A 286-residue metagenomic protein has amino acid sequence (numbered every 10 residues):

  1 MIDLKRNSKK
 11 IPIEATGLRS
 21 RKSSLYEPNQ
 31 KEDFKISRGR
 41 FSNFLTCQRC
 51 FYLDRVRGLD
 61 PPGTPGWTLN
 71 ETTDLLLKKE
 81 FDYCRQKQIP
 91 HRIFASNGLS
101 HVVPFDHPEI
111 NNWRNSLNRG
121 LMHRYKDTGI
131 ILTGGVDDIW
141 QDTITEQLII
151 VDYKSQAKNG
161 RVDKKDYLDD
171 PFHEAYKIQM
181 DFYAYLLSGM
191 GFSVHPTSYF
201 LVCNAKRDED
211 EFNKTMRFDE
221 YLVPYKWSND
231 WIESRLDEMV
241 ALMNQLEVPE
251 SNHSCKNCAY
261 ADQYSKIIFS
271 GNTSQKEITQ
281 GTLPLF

Functional and structural regions predicted by a protein language model:
M1-Q147, L283: Metal-dependent nuclease catalytic cores that hydrolyze phosphodiester bonds in DNA/RNA, characterized by
I2-G17, E27-N29, K35-I36, L186-F286: Metal-dependent nuclease catalytic regions and adjoining charged, substrate-binding loops involved in nucleic-acid end
Y52-L53, D60-P62, K158-R161, K206-D210 (+1 more regions): Short catalytic/ligand-binding loop motif for oxyanion handling, primarily in non-cytosolic enzymes, centered on
V56, G66-T68, D163-D166, N213-T215 (+1 more regions): Surface-exposed beta-strand edges and their flanking turn/coil or helix-capping segments
T64, D170, E174, C255-C258: Serine-centered coil/turn micro-motif
D82, Q86, M180-A184, D237: Generic solvent-exposed, charged/amphipathic alpha-helical segments that serve as macromolecular interface scaffolds
N115-S234: Mg2+/Mn2+-dependent nuclease catalytic core
